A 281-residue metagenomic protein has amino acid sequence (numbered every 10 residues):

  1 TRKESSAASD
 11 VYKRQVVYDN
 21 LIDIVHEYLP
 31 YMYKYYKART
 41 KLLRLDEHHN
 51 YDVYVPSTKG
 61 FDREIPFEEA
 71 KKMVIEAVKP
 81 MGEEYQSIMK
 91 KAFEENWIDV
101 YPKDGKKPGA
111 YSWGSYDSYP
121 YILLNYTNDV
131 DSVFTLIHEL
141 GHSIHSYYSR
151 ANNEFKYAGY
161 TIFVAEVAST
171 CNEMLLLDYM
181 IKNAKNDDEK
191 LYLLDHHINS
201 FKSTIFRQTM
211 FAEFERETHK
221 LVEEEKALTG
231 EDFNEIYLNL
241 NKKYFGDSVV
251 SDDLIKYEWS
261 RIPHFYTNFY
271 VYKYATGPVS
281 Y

Functional and structural regions predicted by a protein language model:
T1-A8, Y12: Single conserved hydrophobic/aromatic residue that forms the stacking wall/gate of nucleotide- or nucleobase-binding
K13-E84: A metal-dependent hydrolase signature that marks the N-terminal structural subdomain at the beginning of catalytic folds
T58-S118, D129-V130: Auxiliary, metal-adjacent structural segments of Zn-dependent hydrolase domains
E94-G109, Y116-P120, K242, G246-Y266: Flexible, glycine/threonine-enriched loop-and-boundary segments that flank and lead into catalytic domains of large
Y121-L136: Short pre-active-site segment immediately N-terminal to the catalytic Zn-binding motif
G141-E154: Catalytic Zn2+-binding segment of zinc metalloproteases
Y160-D187, H197-N199, S203, G277: Post-HExxH zinc-binding segment in Zn-dependent metallohydrolases
M180-P263: Long, amphipathic alpha-helical stalk/connector segments used for oligomerization, subunit docking, or mechanical
